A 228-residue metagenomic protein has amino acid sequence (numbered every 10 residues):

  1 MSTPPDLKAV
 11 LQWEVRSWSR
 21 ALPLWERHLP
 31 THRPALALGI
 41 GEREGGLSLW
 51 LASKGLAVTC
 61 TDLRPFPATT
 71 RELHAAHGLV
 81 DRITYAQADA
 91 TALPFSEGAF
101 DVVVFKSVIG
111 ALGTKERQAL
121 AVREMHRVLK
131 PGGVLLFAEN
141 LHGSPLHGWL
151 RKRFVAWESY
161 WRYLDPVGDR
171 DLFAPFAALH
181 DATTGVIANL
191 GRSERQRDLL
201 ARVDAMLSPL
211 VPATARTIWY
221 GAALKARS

Functional and structural regions predicted by a protein language model:
E14-P34: Conserved alpha-helix/loop element of class I SAM-dependent methyltransferases that forms part of the SAM/SAH-binding
L38, E44-A92: Class I SAM-dependent methyltransferase SAM/SAH-binding core
T91-V103: A short acidic, Gly/Pro-enriched loop at the edge of an enzyme's catalytic core that lines a small-molecule cofactor
V102-E116: A short SAM/SAH-binding and catalytic strip from SAM-dependent methyltransferases
L112, R151-G168: Acceptor-substrate binding/catalytic loop of class I
A119-P131: A short glycine-rich, Lys/Arg-flanked "PGG" loop and its adjoining helix->strand segment in the class I
L136-E158: Conserved class I S-adenosyl-L-methionine
H180-S228: A C-terminal cap/extension of S-adenosyl-L-methionine-dependent methyltransferases that defines the acceptor-substrate
